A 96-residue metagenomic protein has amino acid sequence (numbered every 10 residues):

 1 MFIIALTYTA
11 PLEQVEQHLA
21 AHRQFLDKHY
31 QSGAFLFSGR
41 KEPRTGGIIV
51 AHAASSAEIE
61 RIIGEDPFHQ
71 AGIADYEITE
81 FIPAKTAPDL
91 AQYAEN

Functional and structural regions predicted by a protein language model:
M1-N96: Conserved, structured core segments of small domains
